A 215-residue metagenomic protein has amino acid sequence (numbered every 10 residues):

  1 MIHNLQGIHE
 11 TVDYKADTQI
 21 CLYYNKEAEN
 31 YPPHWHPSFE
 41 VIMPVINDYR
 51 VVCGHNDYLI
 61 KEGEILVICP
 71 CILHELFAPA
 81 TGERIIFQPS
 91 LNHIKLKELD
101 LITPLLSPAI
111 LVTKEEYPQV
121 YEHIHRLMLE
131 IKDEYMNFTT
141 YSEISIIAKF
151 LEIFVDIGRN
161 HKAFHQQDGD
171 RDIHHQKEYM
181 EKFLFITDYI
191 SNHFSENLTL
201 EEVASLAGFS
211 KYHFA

Functional and structural regions predicted by a protein language model:
M1-K61, I65, A78, L101-P104 (+1 more regions): Generic protein-terminus/edge-of-domain signal
H34-H36, H74, H213: Histidine-centered divalent metal-coordination motifs
C71-E98: Ligand-binding loop in jelly-roll beta-barrel domains
T103-E152, D156, D188: Amphipathic alpha-helical segments enriched in hydrophobic/aromatic residues interleaved with Lys/Arg
Y141-I146, K177-E181, S195: Cytosolic nucleotide-utilizing catalytic cores of signal-transduction proteins
F154-R171: Linker/hinge segments immediately adjacent to helix-turn-helix/homeobox DNA-binding domains
K162, F185, Y189-A215: Basic/polar phosphate-binding segments, predominantly the helix-turn-helix DNA-binding elements of transcriptional
